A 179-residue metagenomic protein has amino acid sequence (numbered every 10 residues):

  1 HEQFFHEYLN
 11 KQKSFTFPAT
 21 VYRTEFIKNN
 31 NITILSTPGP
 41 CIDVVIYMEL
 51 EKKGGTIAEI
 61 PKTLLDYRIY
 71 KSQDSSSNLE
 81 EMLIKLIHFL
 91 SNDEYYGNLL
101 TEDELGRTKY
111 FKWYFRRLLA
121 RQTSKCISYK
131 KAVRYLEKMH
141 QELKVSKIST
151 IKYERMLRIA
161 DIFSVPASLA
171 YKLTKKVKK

Functional and structural regions predicted by a protein language model:
H1-E80: Conserved nucleotide-sugar donor-binding catalytic segment
S14, T33, T56-I57, Y96 (+3 more regions): A general structural signal for well-ordered secondary-structure junctions
V21, I84-Y110, K172-K179: C-terminal, non-catalytic tails of nucleotide-sugar-dependent glycosyltransferases
R23, Y47, L90-D93, M156: Generic structural marker for isolated residues within well-ordered, non-membrane alpha-helices of soluble domains
G39, T63-K71, S76-E102, S128-E142: Catalytic core of nucleotide-sugar-dependent glycosyltransferases
V44-Y47, L86, L90, F115: Hydrophobic alpha-helical core bundles mediating ligand binding, dimerization, or RNAP-core interactions
G106-Q122: Amphipathic alpha-helical repeat scaffolds of TPR domains
Q122-K179: Membrane-interface aromatic/basic loop that binds lipid-linked glycans or pyrophosphate carriers, typified by
